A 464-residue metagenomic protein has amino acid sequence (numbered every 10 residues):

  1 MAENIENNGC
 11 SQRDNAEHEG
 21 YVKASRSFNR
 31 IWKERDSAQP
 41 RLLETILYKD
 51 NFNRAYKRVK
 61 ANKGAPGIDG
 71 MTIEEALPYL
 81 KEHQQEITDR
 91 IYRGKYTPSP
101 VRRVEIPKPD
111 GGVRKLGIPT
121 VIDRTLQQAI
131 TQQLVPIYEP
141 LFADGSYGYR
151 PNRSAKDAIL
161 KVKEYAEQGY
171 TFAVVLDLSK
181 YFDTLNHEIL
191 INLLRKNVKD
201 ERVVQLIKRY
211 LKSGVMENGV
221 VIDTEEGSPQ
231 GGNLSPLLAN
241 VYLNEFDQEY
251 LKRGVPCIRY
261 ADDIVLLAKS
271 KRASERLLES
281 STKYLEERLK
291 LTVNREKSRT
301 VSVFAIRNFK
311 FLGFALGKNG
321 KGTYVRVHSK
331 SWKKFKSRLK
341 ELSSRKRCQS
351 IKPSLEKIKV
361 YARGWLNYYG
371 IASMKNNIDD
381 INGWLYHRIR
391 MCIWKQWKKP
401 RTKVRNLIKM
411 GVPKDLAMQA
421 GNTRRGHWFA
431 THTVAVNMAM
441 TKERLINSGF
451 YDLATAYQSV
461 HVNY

Functional and structural regions predicted by a protein language model:
M1-K81: Non-catalytic, polymerase-adjacent accessory regions of viral genome-replication enzymes
L47-F52, P100-R102, P109, Q349-Y369: Core structural elements
E75-P98: Amphipathic alpha-helical blocks
R90-E105, P109, L141-V303, N308: Conserved polymerase palm-domain catalytic core
K212, R288-E356, Y361-R363: A conserved non-catalytic segment of reverse transcriptases and RNA-directed RNA polymerases corresponding to the late
D223-E226, Y324, K340-P353, W365-N377 (+2 more regions): Short, solvent-exposed helix-loop connector elements
K297-I306, K357-Y361, I378-Y386, R401-M410: A glycine-rich phosphate-binding loop feature that marks nucleotide/adenosyl-phosphate handling sites
R388, W397-Y464: Extended C-terminal regions of large enzymes
